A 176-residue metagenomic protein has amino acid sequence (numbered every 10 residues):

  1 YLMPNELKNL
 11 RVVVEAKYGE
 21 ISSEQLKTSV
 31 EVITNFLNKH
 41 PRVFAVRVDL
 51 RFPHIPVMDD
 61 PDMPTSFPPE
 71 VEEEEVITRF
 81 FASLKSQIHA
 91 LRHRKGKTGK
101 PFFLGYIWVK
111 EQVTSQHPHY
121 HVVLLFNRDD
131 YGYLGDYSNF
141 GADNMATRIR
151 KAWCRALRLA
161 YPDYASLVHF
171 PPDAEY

Functional and structural regions predicted by a protein language model:
L2-H40, R128-Y176: Catalytic "initiation/cleavage/transfer" segments centered on a nucleophilic residue and adjacent nucleic-acid-engaging
I33-L37, G96-K97, G105-T114: Catalytic micro-motifs at enzyme active sites that drive phosphoryl/nucleotidyl and oxygen chemistry
K39-R42, K100, T114-H117: Intrinsically disordered, low-complexity regulatory regions enriched in Ser/Pro/Gly/Thr and acidic residues
V43-D59: Active-site-flanking beta-strand signature of metal-NTP-handling nucleotidyl enzymes and homologous cyclase-like
R47, I88-Y106, L159-Y176: Short glycine-rich, low-complexity/disordered patches
H54-F103: Short N-terminal edge-element motif at the start of the domain
V57, H93, P118, D129-D136: Short, solvent-exposed secondary-structure capping/transition elements
G105-Y131: Histidine-centered divalent-metal-coordination microenvironment in nucleic-acid enzymes
